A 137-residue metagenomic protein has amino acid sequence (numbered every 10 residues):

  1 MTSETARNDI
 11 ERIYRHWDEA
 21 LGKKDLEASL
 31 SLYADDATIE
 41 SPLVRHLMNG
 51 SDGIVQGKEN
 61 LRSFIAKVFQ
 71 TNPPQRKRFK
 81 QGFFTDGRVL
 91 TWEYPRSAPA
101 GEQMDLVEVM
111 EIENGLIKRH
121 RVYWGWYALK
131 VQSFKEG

Functional and structural regions predicted by a protein language model:
M1-D35, G137: Short, low-complexity N-terminal intrinsically disordered segments enriched in polar/charged residues
T2-T5, R62-G137: A beta-strand edge to alpha-helix "cap/lid" segment located at domain peripheries
E4, H16, M48-S51, S97: A general structural-boundary detector
R7, A28-T85: A solvent-exposed, acidic/Ser-Thr-rich amphipathic alpha-helical stretch
N8-L21, V55-L61, L116-H120: Short charge-dense sequence patches
L21, L26, L30-L32, L43 (+6 more regions): Generic detector of leucine side chains in alpha-helical contexts
